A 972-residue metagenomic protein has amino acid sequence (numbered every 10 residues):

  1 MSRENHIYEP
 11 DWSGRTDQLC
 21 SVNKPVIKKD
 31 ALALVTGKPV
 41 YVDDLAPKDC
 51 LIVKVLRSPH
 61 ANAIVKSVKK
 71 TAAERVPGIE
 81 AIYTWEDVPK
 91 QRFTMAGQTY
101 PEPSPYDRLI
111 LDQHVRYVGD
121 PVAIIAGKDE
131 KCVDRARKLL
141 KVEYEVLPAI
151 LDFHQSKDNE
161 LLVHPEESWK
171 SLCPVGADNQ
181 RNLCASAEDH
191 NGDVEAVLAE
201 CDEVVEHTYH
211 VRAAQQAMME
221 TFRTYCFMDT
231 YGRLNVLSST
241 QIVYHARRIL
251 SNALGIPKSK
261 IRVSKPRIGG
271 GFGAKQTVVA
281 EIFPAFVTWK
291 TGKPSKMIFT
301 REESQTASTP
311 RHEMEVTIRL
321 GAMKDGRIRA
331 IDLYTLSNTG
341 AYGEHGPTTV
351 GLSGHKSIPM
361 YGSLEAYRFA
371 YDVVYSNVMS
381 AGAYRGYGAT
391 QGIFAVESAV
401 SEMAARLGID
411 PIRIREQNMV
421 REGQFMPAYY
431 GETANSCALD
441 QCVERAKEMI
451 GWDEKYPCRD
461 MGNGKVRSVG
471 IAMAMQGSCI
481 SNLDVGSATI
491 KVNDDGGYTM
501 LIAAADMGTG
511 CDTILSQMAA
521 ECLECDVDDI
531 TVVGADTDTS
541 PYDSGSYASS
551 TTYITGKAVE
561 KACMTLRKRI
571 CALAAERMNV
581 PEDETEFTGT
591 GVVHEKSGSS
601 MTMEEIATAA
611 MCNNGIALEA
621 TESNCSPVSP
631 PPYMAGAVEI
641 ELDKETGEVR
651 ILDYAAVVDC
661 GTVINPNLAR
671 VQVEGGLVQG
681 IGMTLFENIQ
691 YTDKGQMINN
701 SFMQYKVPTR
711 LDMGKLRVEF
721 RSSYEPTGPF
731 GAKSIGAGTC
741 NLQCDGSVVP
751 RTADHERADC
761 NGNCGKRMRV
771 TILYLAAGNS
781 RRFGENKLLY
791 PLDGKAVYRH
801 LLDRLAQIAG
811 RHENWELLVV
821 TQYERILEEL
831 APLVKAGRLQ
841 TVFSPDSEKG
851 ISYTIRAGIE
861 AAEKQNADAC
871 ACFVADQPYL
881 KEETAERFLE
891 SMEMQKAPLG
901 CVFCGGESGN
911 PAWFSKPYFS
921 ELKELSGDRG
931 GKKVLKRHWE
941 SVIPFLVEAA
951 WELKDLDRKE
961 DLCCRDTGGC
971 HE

Functional and structural regions predicted by a protein language model:
M1-G176: Flexible, low-hydrophobicity surface segments
S2, W85-E86, G255-K260, K290-S295 (+3 more regions): C-terminal catalytic domains of large/alpha subunits in multi-subunit enzymes
K24, D30-A33, Y100, A177-T224 (+6 more regions): Glycine-rich loop/linker segments at domain edges
V163-L254, M419-G497, N699-K706: Helix-loop-helix junctions that connect adjacent transmembrane helices in secondary transporters/permeases, recognized
R769-Q822: N-terminal glycine-rich phosphate-binding loop and ensuing alpha1 helix
I772, S920-E972: Conserved alpha/beta core of the MobA/IspD/sugar-nucleotide pyrophosphorylase nucleotidyltransferase superfamily
H800-D868, E883: Conserved N-terminal catalytic core of the sugar/cofactor nucleotidyltransferase
E848-K916, S920: Conserved beta-loop-beta/alpha segment of the NTase-like Rossmann-fold superfamily that binds/positions NTPs
